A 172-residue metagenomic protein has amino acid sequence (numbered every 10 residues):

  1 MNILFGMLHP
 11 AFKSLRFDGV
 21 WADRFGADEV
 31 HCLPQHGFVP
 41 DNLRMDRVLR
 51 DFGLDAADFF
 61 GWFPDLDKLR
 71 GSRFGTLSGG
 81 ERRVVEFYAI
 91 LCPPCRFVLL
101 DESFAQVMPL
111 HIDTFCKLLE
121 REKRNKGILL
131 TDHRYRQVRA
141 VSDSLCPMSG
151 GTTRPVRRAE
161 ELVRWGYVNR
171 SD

Functional and structural regions predicted by a protein language model:
F5: Helix-to-loop junction immediately C-terminal to a conserved catalytic motif
P10-G26: Conserved ABC transporter NBD signature motif
C32-A56: Q-loop/switch helix immediately C-terminal to the Walker
R73-L77, E81: Conserved ABC ATPase signature
E86-F87: Hydrophobic anchor residue at the start of the ABC signature
E102-S103: Walker B catalytic motif
T152-D172: Conserved beta-strand-loop-alpha-helix hinge in the C-terminal portion of ABC ATPase nucleotide-binding domains
